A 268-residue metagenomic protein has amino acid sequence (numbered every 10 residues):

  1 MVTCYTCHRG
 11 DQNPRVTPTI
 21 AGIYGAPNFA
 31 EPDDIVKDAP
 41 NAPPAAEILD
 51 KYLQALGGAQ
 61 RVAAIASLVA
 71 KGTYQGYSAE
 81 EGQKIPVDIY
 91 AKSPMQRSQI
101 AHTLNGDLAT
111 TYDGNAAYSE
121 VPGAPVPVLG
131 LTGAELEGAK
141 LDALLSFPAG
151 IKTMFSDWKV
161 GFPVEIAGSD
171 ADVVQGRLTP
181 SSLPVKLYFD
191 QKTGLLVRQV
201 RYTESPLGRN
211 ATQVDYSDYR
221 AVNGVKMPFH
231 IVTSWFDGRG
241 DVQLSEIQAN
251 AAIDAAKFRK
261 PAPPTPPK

Functional and structural regions predicted by a protein language model:
M1-A42, A46-E47: Sequence context surrounding c-type heme c attachment/ligation sites in exported
E47-P125, F155-F162, L178: N-terminal mature ectodomain segment of secretory-pathway/periplasmic proteins
K84-D88, A109-G114, P127-E135, Q213-Y216 (+1 more regions): Short amphipathic beta-strand/extended segments with alternating polar/hydrophobic composition
K92-S98, Y118-V121, E137-K140, A221-G224 (+1 more regions): Short, surface-exposed linear segments at secondary-structure transitions and domain or protein termini
L104-G106, A167-P264: Gly/Pro-enriched, hydrophobic low-complexity segments that function as extracytoplasmic propeptides/linkers
Y118-S146: Acidic/charged, solvent-exposed loop-and-adjacent secondary-structure segments enriched in E/D, K/R, S/T, and G/P
G138-Q175, L195-R201: Short, conserved active-site entrance elements at the starts or edges of catalytic domains
P267-K268: Short, solvent-exposed mixed-charge patches
